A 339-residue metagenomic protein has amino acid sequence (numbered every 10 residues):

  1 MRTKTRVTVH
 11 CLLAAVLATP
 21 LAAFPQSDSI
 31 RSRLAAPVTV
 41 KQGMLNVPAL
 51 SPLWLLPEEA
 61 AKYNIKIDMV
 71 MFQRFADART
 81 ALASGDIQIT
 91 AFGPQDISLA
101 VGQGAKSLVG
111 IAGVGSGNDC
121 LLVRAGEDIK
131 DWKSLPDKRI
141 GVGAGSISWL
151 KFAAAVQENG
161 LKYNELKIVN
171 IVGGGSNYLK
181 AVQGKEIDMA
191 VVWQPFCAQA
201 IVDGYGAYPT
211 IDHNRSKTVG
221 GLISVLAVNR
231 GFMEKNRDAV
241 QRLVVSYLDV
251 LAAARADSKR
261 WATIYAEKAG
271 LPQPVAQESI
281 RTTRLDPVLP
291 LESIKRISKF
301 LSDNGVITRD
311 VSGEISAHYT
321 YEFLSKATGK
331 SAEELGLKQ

Functional and structural regions predicted by a protein language model:
M1-T39, E333-Q339: Short, low-complexity disordered leader/linker segments with a strong preference for bacterial N-terminal type II
Q26-G175, A181-G184, D188-Q194, T210 (+2 more regions): Short, glycine-/small- and polar/acidic-enriched structural segments that line small-molecule recognition paths
A61, V101, Q157, I201 (+2 more regions): Short polybasic/polar patches that bind polyanions
Q95, I168-E267: Pocket-lining segment of extracytoplasmic ligand-binding domains
S98, A153, A198, K295-S298: Predominant activation on well-ordered alpha-helical scaffold segments within soluble catalytic domains
A105-S107, Y205-Y208, S224-V225, L324-A327: Short low-complexity, flexible loop/linker segments enriched in glycine and/or proline with clustered acidic
M233-D310: Secondary-structure end/capping motifs
S302-Q339: Conserved C-terminal helix/tail region of periplasmic/extracytoplasmic solute-binding proteins
